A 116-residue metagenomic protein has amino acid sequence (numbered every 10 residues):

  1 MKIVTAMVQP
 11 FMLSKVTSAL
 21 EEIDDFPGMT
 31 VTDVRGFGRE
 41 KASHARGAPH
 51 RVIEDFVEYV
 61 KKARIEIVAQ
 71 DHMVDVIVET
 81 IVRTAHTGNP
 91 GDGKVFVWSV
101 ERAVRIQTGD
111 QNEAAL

Functional and structural regions predicted by a protein language model:
M1-L116: Positively charged, small/polar-rich N-terminal and surface patches that mediate targeting and assembly and bind
